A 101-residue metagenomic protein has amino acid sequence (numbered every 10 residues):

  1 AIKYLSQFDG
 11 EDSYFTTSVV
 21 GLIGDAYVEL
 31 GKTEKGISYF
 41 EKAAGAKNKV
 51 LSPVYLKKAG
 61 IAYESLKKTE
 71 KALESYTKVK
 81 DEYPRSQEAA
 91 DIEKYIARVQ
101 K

Functional and structural regions predicted by a protein language model:
Q7-T17, G45-S52, K80-D91: Short solvent-exposed coil/turn linkers within tandem alpha-helical repeat scaffolds
